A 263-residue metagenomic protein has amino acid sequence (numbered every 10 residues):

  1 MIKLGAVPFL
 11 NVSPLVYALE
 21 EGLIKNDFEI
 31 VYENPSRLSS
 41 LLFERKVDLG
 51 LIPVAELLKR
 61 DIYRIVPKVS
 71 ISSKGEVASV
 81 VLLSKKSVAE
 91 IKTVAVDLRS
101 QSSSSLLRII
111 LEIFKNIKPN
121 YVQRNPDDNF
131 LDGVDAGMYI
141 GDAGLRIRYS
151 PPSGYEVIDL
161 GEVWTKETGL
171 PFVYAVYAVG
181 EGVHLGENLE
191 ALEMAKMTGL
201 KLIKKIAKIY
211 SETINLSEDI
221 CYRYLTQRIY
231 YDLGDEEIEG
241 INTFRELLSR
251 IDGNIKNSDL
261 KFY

Functional and structural regions predicted by a protein language model:
M1-P8, F28-V31, K92-D97: Short, well-ordered beta-strand elements
L10-N11, N34-P35, R45-L58, P67-V69 (+1 more regions): Beta->alpha turn/N-cap motifs
P14-N26, S104-Q123, K204-K208: Ligand-binding cleft/hinge of the Venus flytrap
A18, V80-V88, T93, F172-E187: A bilobed periplasmic-binding-protein/Venus flytrap-type ligand-binding module shared by bacterial periplasmic
I30-S40, K118-A136: Short helix-initiation/N-cap motifs at beta->coil->alpha
V69-D127, E156-V157, V163-T165: A conserved helix-loop-strand patch within extracytoplasmic ligand-binding domains of the periplasmic binding
Q123-I209: Pocket-lining segment of extracytoplasmic ligand-binding domains
G182-I251: Secondary-structure end/capping motifs
